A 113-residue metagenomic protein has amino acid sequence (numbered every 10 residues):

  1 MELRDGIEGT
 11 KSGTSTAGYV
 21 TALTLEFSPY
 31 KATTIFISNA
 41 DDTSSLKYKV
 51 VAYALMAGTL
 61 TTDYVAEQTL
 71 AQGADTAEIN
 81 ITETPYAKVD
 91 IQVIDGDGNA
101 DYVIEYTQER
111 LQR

Functional and structural regions predicted by a protein language model:
M1-Y19, T24-E26, A40-D42, V93-R113: C-terminal interaction-tip segments
L3, T16-L23, Y53-E67: Tryptophan-centered short beta-strand motifs
I7-G13, T62-G73: Solvent-exposed serine/threonine-rich low-complexity stretches and specific carbohydrate-binding patches
T21-L25, A74-T82: Exposed aromatic-hydrophobic patches
K31-I35, I81-V103: Noncatalytic modules at the cell exterior or secretory-pathway interfaces, chiefly beta-strand-rich lectin/adhesion
A32-L46: Generic amphipathic, hydrophobic interface segment in small proteins and small subunits
S38, Y53-L55, I94: A generic structural motif
T43-T59, E105: Short, surface-exposed beta-strand/strand-loop-strand elements in extracellular ectodomains
